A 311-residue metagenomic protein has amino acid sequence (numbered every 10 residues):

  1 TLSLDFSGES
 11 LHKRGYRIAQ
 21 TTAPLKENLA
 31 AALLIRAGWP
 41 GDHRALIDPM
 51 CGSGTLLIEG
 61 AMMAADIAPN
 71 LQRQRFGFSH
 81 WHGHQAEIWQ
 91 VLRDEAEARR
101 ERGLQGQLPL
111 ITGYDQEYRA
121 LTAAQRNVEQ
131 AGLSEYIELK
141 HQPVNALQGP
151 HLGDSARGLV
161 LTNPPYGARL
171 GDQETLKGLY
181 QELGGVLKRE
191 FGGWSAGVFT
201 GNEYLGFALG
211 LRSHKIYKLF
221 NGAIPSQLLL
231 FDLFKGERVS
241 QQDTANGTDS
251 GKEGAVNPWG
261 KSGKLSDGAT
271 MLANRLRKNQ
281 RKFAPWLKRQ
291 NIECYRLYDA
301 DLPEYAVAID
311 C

Functional and structural regions predicted by a protein language model:
T1-A19, C294, Y298-C311: Non-catalytic substrate-recognition/targeting regions of SAM-dependent transferases
G8-S10, T55, A64, K235-E237: Short loop/turn segments at secondary-structure transitions that flank enzyme active sites
E9-S10, P165-R169: A short, flexible beta-alpha/helix-coil linker loop
Q20-P24, C51, F220: Alpha-helix capping and helix-loop boundary segments enriched in small/acidic/polar residues
L25-G149, T175: Conserved S-adenosyl-L-methionine
D48, N163-P164: Hydrophobic alpha-helix-in-membranes signature
Y114, L121, E129-L147, H151-T162 (+2 more regions): Non-catalytic accessory regions of SAM-dependent methyltransferases
